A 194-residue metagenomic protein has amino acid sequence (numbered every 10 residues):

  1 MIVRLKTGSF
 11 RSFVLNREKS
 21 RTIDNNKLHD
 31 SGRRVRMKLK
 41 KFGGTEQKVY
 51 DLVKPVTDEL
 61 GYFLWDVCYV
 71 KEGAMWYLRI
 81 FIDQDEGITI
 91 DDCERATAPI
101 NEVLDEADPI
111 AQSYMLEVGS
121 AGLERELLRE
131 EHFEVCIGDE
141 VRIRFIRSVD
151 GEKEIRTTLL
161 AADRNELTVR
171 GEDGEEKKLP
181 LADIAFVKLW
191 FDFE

Functional and structural regions predicted by a protein language model:
M1-E194: Short Lys/Arg-rich amphipathic alpha-helical segments
